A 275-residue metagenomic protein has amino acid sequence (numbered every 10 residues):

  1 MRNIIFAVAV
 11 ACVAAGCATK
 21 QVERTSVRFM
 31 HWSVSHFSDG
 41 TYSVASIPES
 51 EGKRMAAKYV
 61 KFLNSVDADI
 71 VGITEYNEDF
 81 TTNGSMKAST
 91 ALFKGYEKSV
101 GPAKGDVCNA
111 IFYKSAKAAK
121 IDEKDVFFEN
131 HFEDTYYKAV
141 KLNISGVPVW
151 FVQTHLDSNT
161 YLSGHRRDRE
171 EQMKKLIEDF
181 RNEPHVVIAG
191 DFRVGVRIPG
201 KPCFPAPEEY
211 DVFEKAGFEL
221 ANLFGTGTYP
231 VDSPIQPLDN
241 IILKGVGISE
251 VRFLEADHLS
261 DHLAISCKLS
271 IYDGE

Functional and structural regions predicted by a protein language model:
N3, G16-A88, D106, Y272-E275: N-terminal, active-site-proximal structural segment of metallo-dependent hydrolase catalytic domains
I4-V13: Sec-dependent N-terminal signal peptides
R28-V34, Y59-N83, F112, V140 (+4 more regions): Active-site beta-strand/loop signature of hydrolases that rely on acidic residues for catalysis
S43-P48, E123-N130, H155-R167, V196: Surface-exposed cleft-lining segments at the edges of enzyme active sites
S50-E51, G164-E178: Alpha-helical scaffold elements lining the catalytic groove of polysaccharide deacetylases
K53-A57, N83, D134, E170 (+1 more regions): Structural motif corresponding to alpha-helix initiation and N-cap regions
I70-L156, E255-A256: Structured beta-strand-rich core segments of catalytic domains in phosphoester-bond hydrolases
E178-V187, V194-E275: Metal-dependent phosphoester-hydrolase catalytic domains
